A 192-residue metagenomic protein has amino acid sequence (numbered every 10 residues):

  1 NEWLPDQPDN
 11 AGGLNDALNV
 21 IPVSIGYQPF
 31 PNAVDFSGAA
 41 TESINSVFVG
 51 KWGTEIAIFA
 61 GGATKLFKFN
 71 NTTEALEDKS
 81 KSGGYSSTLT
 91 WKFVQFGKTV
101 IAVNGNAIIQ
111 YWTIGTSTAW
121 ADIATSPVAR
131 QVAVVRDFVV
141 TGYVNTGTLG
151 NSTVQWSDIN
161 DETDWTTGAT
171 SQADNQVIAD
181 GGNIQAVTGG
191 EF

Functional and structural regions predicted by a protein language model:
N1-F192: Recognizes the extracellular SEMA beta-propeller fold with strongest preference for semaphorin/plexin SEMA domains
